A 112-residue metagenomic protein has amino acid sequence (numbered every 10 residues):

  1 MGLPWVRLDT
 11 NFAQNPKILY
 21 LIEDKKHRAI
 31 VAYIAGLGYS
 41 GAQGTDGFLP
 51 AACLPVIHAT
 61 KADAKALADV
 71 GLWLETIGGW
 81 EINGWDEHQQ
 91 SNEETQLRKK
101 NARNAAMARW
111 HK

Functional and structural regions predicted by a protein language model:
M1-Q96, K100: Positively charged, structured surface patches that bind polyanionic biopolymers
E94-K112: Charged low-complexity intrinsically disordered patches
